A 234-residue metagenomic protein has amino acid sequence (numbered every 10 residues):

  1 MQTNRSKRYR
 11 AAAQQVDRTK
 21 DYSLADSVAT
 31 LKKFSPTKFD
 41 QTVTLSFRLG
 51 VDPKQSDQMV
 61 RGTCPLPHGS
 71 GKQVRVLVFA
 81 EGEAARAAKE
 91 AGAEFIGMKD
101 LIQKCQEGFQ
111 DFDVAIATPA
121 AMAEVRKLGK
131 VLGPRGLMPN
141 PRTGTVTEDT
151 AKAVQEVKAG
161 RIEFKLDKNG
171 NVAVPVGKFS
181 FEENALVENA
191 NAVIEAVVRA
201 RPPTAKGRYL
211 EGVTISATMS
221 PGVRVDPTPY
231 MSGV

Functional and structural regions predicted by a protein language model:
M1, V225-V234: Short, charged, intrinsically disordered terminal tails
T3-D17: Generic N-terminal amphipathic, Lys/Arg-enriched alpha-helix
Y22-R86, E107, D113: Translation machinery proteins
S27, A88, G133, I215: Residue-level signature of catalytic and energy-coupling elements of molecular machines, predominantly ATP/GTP-dependent
F39-V43, A200-G212: Flexible, glycine/charged-enriched surface loops at secondary-structure junctions
F47, A80, T118, V176-K178 (+2 more regions): Flexible glycine-/small-residue-rich
P65-S70, E107, E163-L166, T204-G207: Replace "in large, NTP-powered and nucleic-acid-processing enzymes" with "in large, NTP-powered factors and other
A93-R201: Long, charge-patterned amphipathic alpha-helical coiled-coil/hairpin "stalk" segments used as oligomerization
